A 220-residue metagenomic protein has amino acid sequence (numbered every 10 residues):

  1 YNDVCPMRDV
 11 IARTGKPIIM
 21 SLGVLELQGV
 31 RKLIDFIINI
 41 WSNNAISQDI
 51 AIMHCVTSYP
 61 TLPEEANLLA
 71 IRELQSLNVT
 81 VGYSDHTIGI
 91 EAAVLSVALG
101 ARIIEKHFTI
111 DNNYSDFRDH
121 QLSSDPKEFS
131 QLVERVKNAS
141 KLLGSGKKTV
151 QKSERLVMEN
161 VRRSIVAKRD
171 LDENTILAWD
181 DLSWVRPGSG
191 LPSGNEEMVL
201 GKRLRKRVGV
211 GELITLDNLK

Functional and structural regions predicted by a protein language model:
Y1-K220: Catalytic cores and adjacent flexible loops of soluble metabolic enzymes that perform enolate/carbanion chemistry on
